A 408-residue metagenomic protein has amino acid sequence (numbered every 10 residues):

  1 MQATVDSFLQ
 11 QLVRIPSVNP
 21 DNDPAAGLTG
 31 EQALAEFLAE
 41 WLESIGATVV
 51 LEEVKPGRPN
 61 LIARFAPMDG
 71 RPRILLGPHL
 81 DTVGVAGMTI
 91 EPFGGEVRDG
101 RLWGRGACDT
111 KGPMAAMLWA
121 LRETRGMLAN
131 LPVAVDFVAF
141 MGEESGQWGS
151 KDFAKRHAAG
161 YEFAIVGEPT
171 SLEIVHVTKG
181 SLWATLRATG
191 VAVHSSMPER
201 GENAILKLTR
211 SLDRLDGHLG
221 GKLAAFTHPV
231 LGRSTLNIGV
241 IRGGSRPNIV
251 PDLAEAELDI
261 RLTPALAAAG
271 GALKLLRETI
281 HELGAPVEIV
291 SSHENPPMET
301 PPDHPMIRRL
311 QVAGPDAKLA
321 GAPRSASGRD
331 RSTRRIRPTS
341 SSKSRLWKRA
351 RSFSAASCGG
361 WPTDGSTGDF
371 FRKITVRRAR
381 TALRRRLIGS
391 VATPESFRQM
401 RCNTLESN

Functional and structural regions predicted by a protein language model:
M1-A107, G126-L131: Acidic/His- and Gly-rich active-site-bordering loop/insert found across diverse amide/peptide-bond hydrolases
V50-E53, G84, H176, L182-F370: Metal-dependent amide/peptide-bond hydrolase catalytic core, centered on the "pita-bread" metallohydrolase fold
D99-L102, C108, G112-G217, I336-R349 (+1 more regions): Fold-level recognition of mixed alpha/beta catalytic cores in primary-metabolism enzymes, strongest
T367, T375, A379-A382, A392-T393 (+1 more regions): Ala/Thr-enriched low-complexity intrinsically disordered regions
F370-F371, F397: Aromatic (phenylalanine/tyrosine) cluster motif
Q399-S407: Short, intrinsically disordered C-terminal tails of secreted or membrane-associated proteins
